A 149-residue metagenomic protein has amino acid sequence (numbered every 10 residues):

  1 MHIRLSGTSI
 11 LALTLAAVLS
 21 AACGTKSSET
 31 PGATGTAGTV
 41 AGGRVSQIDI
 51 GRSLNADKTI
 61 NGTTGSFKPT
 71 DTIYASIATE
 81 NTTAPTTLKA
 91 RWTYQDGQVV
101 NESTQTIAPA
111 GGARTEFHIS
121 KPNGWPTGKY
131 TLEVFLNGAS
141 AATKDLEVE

Functional and structural regions predicted by a protein language model:
M1-A21: Sec-dependent bacterial lipoprotein signal peptides
C23-K26: Bacterial signal peptide processing site
P31-D71: Short, compositionally biased P/S/T/A/G/V-rich stretches that sit at domain boundaries
I73-E80: Short edge beta-strand/loop segments characteristic of extracellular beta-sandwich folds
A90-Y94, V134: Conserved aromatic beta-strand anchor motif in extracellular beta-sandwich/beta-rich domains
G97-T104, S140-A141: Surface-exposed loop/edge segments in extracytoplasmic proteins
T106-A113: Short proline/glycine- and polar residue-rich coil/turn motifs
K121-V148: Short, exposed beta-strand-loop hairpins at the edges of beta-sheets in extracellular/periplasmic proteins
